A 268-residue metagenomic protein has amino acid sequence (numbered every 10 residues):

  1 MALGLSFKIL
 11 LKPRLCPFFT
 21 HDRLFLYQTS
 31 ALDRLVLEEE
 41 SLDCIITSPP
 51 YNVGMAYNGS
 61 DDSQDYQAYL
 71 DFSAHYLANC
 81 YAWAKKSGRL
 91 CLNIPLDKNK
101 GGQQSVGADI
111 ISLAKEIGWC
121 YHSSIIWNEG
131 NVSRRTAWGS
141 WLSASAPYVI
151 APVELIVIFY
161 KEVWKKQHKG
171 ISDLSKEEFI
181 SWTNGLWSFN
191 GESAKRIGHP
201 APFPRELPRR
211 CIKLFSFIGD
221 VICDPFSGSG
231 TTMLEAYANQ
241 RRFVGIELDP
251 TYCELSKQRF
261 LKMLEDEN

Functional and structural regions predicted by a protein language model:
M1-L255: Core catalytic lobe of class I
T251-N268: Cysteine-dependent PTP/DSP-like catalytic domain, specifically the C-terminal lobe
